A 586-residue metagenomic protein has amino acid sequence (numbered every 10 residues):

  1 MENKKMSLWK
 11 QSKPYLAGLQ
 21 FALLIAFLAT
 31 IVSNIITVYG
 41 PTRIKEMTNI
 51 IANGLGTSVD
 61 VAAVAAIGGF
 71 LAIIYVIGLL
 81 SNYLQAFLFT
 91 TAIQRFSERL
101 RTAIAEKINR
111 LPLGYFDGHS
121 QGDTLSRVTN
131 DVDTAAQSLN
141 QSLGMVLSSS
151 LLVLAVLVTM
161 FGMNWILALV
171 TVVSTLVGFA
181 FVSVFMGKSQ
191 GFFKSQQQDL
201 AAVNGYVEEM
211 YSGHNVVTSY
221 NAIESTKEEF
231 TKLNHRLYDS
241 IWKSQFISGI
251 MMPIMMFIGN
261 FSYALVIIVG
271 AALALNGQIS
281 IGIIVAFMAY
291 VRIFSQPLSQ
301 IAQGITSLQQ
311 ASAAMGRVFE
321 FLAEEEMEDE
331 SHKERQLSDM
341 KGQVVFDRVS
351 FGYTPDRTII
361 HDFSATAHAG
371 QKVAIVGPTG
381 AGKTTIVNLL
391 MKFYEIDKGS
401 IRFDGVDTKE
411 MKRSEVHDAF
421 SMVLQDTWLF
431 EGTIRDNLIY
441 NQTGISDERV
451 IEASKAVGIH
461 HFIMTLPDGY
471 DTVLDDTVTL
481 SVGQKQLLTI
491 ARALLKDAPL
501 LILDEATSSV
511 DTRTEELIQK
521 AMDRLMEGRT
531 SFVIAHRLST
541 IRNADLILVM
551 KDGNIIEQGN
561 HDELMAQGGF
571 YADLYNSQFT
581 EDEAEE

Functional and structural regions predicted by a protein language model:
K5-L19, T124: A short amphipathic helical element positioned immediately N-terminal to and/or at the very start of a transmembrane
L8, F89, I93, N109-V153: Juxtamembrane loop-to-helix connectors within ABC transporter transmembrane domains
A17-G18, L113-G114, V132-L139, L143 (+7 more regions): An intracellular "coupling" helix at the cytosolic face of ABC transporter transmembrane type-1 domains
L23-L84, F161-I166, G277-I281: Transmembrane helix-loop-helix hairpins at lipid-water interfaces of multipass membrane proteins, especially the type-1
A29, I35, I74-I93, N140 (+7 more regions): Alpha-helical transmembrane segments of multi-pass membrane proteins
N53-L55, D60, T159-V173, K243-G316 (+1 more regions): Helix-loop-helix
E330-S331, L337-E586: ABC-type nucleotide-binding domain
